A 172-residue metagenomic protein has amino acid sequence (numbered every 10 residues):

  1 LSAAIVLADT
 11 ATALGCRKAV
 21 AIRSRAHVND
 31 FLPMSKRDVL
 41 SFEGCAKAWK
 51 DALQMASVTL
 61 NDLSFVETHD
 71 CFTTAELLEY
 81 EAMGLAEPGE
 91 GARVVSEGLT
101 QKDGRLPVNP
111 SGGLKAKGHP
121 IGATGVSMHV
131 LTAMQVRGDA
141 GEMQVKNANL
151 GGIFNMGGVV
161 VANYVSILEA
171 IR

Functional and structural regions predicted by a protein language model:
L1-D51, L99-S111, Q144-L150, N155-V160 (+1 more regions): Condensing-enzyme catalytic core mediating Claisen C-C bond formation in acyl metabolism
S2, S41, C45, F72 (+1 more regions): Catalytic-loop motifs flanking and including active-site residues across diverse enzymes
A4-A11, K117-A140: Active-site-proximal alpha-helical scaffold in enzymes
R25-V28, S64-T73, L114: A short beta-alpha structural unit
M34-D38, D70-A92, P120, V159-I167: Short glycine/threonine-rich loop-to-helix capping motif typified by GTGT followed within a few residues by an Asp-Pro
S41-A56, L131-R137: Short, well-ordered amphipathic alpha-helical segments that serve as non-catalytic structural scaffolds within diverse
T59-S64, P88: Short acidic capping loops at alpha-helix termini that bridge into adjacent secondary structure
A86-G98, A140-K146: A glycine-biased, small/acidic residue-tolerant capping/turn segment at secondary-structure junctions
